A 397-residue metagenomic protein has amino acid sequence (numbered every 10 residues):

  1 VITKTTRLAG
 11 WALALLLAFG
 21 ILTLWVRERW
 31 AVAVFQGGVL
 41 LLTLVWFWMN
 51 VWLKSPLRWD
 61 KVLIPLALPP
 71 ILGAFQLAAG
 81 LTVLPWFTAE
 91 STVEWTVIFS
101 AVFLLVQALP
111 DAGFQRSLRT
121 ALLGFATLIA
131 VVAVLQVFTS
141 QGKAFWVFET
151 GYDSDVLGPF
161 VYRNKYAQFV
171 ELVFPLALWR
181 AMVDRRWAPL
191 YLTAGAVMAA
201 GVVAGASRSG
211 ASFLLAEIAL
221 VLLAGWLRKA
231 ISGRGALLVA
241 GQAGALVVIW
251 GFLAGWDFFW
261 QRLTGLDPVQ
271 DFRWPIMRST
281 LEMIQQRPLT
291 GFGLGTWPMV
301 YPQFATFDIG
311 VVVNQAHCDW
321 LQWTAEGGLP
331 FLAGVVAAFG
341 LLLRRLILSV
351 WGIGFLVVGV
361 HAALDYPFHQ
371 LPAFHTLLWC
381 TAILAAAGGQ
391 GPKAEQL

Functional and structural regions predicted by a protein language model:
V1-K4: Short, Lys/Arg-rich, polar N-terminal cytosolic tail immediately upstream of the first transmembrane signal-anchor
R7-V26, Q36-W48, P70-L77, E90-L104 (+5 more regions): Alpha-helical transmembrane segments of multi-pass inner-membrane proteins
G20-V26, A79-G80, V147-P159, D271-P275 (+1 more regions): Juxtamembrane membrane-water interface segments that cap and precede transmembrane helices
R27-F35, L57-W59, W86-A89: Interfacial loop-to-helix junctions that mark the boundaries of transmembrane helices in multi-pass membrane
L53-W59, P85, P110-L118: Interfacial helix-loop-helix linkers and transmembrane-helix boundary segments in multi-pass membrane proteins
T96-V97, V132-A144, A254-Q286, T290: Aromatic-rich transmembrane-lumenal/periplasmic boundary elements in polytopic membrane proteins
Y162, W274-V313, W320-W323, G327-A333: TM-adjacent membrane-interface loops and short helices in multi-pass inner/ER membrane proteins
P392-L397: Short, charged juxtamembrane terminal tails flanking transmembrane helices
